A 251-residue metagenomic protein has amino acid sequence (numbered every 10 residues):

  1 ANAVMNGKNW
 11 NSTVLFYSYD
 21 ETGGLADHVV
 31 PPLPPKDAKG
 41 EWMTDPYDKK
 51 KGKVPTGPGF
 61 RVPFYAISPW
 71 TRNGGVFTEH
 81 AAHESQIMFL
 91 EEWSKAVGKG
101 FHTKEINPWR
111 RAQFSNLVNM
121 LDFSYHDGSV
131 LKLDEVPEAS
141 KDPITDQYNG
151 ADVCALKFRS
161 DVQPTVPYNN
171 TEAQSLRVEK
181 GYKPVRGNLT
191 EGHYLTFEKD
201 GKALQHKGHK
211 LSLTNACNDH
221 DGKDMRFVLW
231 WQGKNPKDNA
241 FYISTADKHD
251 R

Functional and structural regions predicted by a protein language model:
A1, M5, D48-V54, W70-A81 (+1 more regions): Active-site rim elements
N2-N9, E91-G98, D122: Sec-exported extracytoplasmic/periplasmic mature domains
N2-W42: Metal-dependent active-site segment of extracytoplasmic phospho-/sulfohydrolases and closely related
K8-L15, T22, F60-V62, W70-T71 (+1 more regions): Loop/turn elements at helix/coil->beta-strand transitions in domains of secreted/extracellular proteins
K36-W93: Substrate-binding rim/cap in mid-to-C-terminal beta-strand-loop elements of soluble/periplasmic
H80-M88, E92, R111-S115, E198-K202 (+2 more regions): A structural signal for well-ordered alpha-helical segments within the folded catalytic domains of diverse enzymes
N107-G192: C-terminal "exit" segments of structured domains
S160, P164-R251: Lectin-like carbohydrate-binding module/patch detector with strong preference for beta-trefoil
